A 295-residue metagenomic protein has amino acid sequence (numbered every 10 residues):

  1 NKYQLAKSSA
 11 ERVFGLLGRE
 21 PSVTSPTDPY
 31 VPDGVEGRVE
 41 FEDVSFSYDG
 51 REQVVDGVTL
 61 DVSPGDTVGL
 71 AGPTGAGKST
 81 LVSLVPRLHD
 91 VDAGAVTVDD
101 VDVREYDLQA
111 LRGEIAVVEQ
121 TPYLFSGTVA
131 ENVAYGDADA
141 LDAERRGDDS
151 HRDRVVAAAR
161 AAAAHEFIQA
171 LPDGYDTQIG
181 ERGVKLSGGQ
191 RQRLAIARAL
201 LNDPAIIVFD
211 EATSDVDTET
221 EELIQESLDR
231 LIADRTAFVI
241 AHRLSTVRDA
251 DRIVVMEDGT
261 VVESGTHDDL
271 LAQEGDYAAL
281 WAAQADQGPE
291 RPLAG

Functional and structural regions predicted by a protein language model:
N1-L16: Cytosolic ends of transmembrane helices, especially the final helix of ABC transmembrane type-1 domains
G18, V23-G295: ABC-type nucleotide-binding domain
